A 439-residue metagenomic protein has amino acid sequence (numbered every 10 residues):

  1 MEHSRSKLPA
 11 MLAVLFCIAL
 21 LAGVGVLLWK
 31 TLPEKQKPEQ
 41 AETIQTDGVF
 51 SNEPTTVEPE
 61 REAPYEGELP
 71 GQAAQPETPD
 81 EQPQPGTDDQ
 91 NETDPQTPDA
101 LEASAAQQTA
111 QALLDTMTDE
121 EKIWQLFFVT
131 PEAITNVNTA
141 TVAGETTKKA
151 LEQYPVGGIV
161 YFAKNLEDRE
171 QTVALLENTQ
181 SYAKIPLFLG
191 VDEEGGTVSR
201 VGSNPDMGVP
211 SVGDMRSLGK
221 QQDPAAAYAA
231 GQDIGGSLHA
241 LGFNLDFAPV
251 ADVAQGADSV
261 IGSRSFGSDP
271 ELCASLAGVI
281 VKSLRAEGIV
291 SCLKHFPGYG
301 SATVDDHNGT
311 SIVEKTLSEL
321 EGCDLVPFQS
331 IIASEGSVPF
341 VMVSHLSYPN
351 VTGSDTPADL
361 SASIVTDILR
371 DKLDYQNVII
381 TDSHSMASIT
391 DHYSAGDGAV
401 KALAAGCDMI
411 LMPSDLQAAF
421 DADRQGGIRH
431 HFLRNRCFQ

Functional and structural regions predicted by a protein language model:
E2-L189, E193-S203: N-terminal hydrophobic targeting/anchoring segments and the immediately downstream early-domain regions of hydrolases
T118, N138-T139, A143, D168-S181 (+4 more regions): Second-shell residues forming the walls of enzyme active-site clefts
W124, T147-D168, F247, Q255-A257 (+1 more regions): Short acidic, glycine-rich surface-loop motifs adjacent to enzyme active sites
P131, K164, A251, L346 (+1 more regions): Flexible loop residues that form catalytic and substrate-binding hotspots at small-molecule/glycan-binding clefts
F162, G190, A248-V250, K294: Structural motif
I185-G231: Substrate-binding cleft of extracellular glycoside hydrolase catalytic domains
G213-V281, R285: A substrate-binding/cap region within the structured catalytic cores of diverse enzymes
